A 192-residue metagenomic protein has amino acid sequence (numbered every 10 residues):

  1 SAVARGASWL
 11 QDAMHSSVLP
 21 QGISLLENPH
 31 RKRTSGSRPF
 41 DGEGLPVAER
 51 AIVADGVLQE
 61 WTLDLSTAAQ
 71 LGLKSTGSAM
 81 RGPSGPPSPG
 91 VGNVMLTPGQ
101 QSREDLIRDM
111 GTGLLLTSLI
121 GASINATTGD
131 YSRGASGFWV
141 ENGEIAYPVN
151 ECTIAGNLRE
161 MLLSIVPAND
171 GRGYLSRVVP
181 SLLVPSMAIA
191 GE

Functional and structural regions predicted by a protein language model:
S1-E192: N-terminal small-residue-enriched
